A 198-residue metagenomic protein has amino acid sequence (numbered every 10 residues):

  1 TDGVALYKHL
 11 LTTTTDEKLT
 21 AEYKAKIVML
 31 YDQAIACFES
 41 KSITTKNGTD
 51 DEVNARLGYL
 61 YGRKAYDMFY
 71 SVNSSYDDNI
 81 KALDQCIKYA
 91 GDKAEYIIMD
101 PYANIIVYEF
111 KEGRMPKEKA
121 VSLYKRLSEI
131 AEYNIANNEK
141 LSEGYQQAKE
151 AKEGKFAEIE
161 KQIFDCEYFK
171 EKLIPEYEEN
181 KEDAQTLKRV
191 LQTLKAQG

Functional and structural regions predicted by a protein language model:
T1-F110: Post-signal peptide N-terminal segment of secreted/secretory-pathway proteins
E17-C37, S75-A90, G113-I135, C166-E176 (+2 more regions): Alpha-helical repeat scaffolds
Y102-S128, I135, E139-E150: Glycine-rich, aromatic-bearing surface loops/beta-hairpins
A136-G198: Acidic, serine/threonine- and glycine-rich low-complexity intrinsically disordered segments that serve as flexible
